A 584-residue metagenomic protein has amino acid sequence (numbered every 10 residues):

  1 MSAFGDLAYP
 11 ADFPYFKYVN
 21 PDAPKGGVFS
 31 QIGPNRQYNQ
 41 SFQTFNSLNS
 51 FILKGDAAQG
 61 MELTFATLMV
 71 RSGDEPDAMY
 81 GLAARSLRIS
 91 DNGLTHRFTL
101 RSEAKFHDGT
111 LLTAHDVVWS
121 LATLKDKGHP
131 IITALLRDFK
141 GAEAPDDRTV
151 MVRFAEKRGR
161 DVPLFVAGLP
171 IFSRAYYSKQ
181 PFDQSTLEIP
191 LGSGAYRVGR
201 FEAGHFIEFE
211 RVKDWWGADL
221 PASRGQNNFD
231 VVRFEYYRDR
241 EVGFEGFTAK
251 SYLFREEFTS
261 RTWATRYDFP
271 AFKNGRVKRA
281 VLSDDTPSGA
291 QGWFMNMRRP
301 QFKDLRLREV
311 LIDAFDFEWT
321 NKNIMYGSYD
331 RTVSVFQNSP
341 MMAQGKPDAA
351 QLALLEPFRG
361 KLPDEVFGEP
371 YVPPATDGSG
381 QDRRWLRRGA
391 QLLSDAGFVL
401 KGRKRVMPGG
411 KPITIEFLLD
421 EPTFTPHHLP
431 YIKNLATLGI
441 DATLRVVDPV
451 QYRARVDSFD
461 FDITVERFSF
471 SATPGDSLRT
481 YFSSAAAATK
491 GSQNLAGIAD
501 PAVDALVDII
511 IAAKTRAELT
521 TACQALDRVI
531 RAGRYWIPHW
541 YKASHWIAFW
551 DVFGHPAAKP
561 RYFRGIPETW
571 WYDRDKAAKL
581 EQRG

Functional and structural regions predicted by a protein language model:
M1-D91, A122, L191: N-terminal lobe/hinge region of extracytoplasmic solute-binding protein
Y9, Y18-P24, T44, F51-D56 (+6 more regions): Aromatic- and charge-enriched surface segment that lines or borders ligand/interaction sites
Y15, R36-A58, L82-A83, T110 (+5 more regions): A structural "hinge/loop" feature
G33-N35, Q40, E202-I207, R211 (+4 more regions): Detector for C-terminal structural segments
L53-E75, V166-R233, R238-E245, A249-S251 (+3 more regions): Gly/Pro-rich hinge or "lid" segments in bacterial periplasmic/extracellular proteins
T99, T133-S178, A195-E202, K346-K361: Surface-exposed binding/hinge segments that line and control ligand-binding clefts or catalytic entry sites
R101, Q184, W215-Y267, E309 (+3 more regions): Ligand-site clamp/hinge motif
G141-A142, G199-E210, E235-R299, R306-V310 (+3 more regions): Extracellular/periplasmic solute-recognition and catalytic clefts
